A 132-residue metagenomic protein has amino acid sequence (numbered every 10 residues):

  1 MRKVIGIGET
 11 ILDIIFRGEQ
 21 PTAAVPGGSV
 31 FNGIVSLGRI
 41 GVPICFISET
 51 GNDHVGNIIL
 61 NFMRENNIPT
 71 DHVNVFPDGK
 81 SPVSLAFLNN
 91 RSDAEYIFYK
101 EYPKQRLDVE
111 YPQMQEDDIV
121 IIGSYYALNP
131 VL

Functional and structural regions predicted by a protein language model:
M1-I15: Acidic-glycine-rich active-site phosphate/pyrophosphate-binding loop
M1-I5, F62-E65, T70, S92-L132: Ribokinase/PfkB-type carbohydrate-kinase core domain
K3, R17-S84, L88-D93, E101-Q105: Substrate-binding N-lobe of the ribokinase-like
G8-T10, S29, Y125: Active-site metal-binding loops of divalent metal-dependent hydrolases
I11-I14, L37-P43, Q115-V120: A short alpha-helix capping/helix-coil boundary motif
L12, N52, L128: Surface-exposed, flexible loop/turn segments at secondary-structure boundaries
I15-F16, P130: Short N-terminal helix/helix-N-cap motif within the alpha/beta-hydrolase-1
